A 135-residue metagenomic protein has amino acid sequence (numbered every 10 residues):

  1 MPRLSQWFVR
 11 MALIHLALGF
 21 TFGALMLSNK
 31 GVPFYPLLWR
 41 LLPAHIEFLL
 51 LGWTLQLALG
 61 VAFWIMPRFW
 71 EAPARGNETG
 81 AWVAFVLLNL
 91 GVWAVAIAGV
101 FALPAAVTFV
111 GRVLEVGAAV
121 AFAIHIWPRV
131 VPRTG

Functional and structural regions predicted by a protein language model:
M1-G135: Hydrophobic alpha-helical transmembrane segments of multi-pass integral membrane proteins
